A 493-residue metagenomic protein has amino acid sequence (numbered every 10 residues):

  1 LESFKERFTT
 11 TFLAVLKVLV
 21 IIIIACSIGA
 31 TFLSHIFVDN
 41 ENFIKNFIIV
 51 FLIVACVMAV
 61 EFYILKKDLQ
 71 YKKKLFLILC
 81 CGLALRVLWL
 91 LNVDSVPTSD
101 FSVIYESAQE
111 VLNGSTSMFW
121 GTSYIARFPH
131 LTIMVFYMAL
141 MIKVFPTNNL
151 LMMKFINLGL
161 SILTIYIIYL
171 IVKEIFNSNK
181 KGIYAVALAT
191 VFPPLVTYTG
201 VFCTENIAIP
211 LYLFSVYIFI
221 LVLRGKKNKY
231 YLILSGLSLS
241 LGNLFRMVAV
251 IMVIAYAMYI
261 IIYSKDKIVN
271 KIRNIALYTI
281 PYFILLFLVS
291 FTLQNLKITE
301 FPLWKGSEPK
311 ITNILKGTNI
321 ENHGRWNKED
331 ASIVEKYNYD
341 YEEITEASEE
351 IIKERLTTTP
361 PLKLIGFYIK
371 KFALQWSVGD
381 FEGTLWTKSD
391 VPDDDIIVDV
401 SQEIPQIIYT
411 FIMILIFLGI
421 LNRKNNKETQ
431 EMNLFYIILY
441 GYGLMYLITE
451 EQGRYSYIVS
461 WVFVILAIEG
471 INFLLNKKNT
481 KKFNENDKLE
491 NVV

Functional and structural regions predicted by a protein language model:
I23-H35, C56-L65, Q70-P97, P281-K297: Transmembrane signal-anchor helices characteristic of membrane glycosylation enzymes that use polyprenol
H35, D39-F51, M152, F367-Y442: Membrane-interface anchor segments at the N-terminal boundary of transmembrane helices in multi-pass membrane enzymes
F62, F155-F176, F214, I414-L421: Transmembrane-helix motifs of polytopic, lipid-linked glycan transferases
K73, I168-V191, Q430-N433: Transmembrane-helix signature of polytopic, membrane-embedded enzymes that assemble or transfer cell-envelope glycans
V93-S107, N113-W120, Y124-N148, Y341-S348 (+1 more regions): Extracytoplasmic catalytic/substrate-binding loops of multi-pass membrane glycan-assembly enzymes
F128, T132, F136, V144-L163 (+1 more regions): Loop-to-helix entry region of an early transmembrane alpha helix in multi-pass inner-membrane enzymes
P194-A208, F245: Short acidic/glycine- and proline-prone juxtamembrane loop motifs at membrane-interface regions of multi-pass membrane
N295-W386: Membrane-proximal stem/loop segments at transmembrane-domain junctions that anchor or position
